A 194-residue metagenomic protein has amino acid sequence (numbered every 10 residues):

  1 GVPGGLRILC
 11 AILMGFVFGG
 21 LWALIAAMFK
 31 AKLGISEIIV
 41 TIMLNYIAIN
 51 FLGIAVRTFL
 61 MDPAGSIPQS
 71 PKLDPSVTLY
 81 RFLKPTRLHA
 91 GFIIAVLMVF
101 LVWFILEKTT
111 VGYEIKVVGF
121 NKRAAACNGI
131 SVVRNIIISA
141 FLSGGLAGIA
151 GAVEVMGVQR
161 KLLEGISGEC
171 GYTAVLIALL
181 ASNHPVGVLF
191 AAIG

Functional and structural regions predicted by a protein language model:
V2-S66, K108, G168-E169, T173-P185: Short loop segments and helix-boundary regions at transmembrane helix junctions of multi-pass inner-membrane proteins
I8, L83-K161, P185-F190: Helix-loop-helix "hairpin" substructures at the membrane interface of multi-pass membrane proteins
I12-V17, M43, I47, V96 (+6 more regions): Residue-level signature of the transmembrane alpha-helical core of multi-pass small-molecule transporters
A23, F29, S36, I47 (+5 more regions): Terminal peptide-recognition signature
E37-K108, K161: Transmembrane helix-bundle core of multi-pass membrane transporters and related energy-transducing complexes
F51, F190-I193: Functionally important transmembrane alpha-helices
A55-V56, L73, G151-V153, L179: Alpha-helix boundary/capping detector
L162-S167: Short, contiguous acidic/charged loop-to-helix segments that flank catalytic cores in large enzymes
